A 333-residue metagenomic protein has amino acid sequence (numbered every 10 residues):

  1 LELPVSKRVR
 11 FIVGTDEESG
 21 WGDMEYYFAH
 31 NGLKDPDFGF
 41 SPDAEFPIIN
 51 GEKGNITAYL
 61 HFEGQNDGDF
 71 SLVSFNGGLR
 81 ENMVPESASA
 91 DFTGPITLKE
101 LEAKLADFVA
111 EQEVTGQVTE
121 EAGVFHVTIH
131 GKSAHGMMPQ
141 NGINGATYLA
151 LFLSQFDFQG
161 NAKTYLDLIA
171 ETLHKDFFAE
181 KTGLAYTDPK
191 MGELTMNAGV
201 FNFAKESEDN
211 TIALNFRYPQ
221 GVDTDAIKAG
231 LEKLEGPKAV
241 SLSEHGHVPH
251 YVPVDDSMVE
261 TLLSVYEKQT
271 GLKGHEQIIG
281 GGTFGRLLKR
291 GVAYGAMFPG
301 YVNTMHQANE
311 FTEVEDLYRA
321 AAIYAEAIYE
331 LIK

Functional and structural regions predicted by a protein language model:
L1-Q65, E102, F178-K190: Acidic/histidine-rich catalytic neighborhood of metal-dependent amide-processing enzymes
L1-R10, D35, F158-T164, G271 (+2 more regions): Phosphate-handling active-site elements
E25-F28, Y59-H61, S89, A146-S154 (+4 more regions): Predominant activation on well-ordered alpha-helical scaffold segments within soluble catalytic domains
N50-N76, E81-K132, G136-M196, D225-K238: Acidic-enriched catalytic cores of C-N bond-cleaving enzymes acting on peptides and small amides
V73-S74, N82, S87, K99-Q117 (+2 more regions): Active-site-adjacent substrate-binding region of metalloamidase/peptidase-like peptide-processing proteins
N82-E86, K205-D209, G300-Y301: Short, flexible turn/loop "capping" segments at secondary-structure junctions
A134, L168-K175, N197-N202, A213-Q220 (+2 more regions): A short beta-alpha structural unit
E206, L263-L331: Zn-dependent metallopeptidase/amidohydrolase metal-coordination segment
